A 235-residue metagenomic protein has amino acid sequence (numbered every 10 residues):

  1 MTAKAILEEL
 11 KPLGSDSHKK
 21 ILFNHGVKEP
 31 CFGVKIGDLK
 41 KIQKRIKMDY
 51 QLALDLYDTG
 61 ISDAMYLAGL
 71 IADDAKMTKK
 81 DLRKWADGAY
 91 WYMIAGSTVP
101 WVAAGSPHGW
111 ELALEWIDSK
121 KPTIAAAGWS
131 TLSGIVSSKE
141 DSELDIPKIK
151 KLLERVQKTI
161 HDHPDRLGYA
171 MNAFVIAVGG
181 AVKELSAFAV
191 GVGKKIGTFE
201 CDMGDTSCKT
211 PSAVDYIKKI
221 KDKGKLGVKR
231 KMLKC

Functional and structural regions predicted by a protein language model:
M1-C235: Alpha-helical scaffold domains
